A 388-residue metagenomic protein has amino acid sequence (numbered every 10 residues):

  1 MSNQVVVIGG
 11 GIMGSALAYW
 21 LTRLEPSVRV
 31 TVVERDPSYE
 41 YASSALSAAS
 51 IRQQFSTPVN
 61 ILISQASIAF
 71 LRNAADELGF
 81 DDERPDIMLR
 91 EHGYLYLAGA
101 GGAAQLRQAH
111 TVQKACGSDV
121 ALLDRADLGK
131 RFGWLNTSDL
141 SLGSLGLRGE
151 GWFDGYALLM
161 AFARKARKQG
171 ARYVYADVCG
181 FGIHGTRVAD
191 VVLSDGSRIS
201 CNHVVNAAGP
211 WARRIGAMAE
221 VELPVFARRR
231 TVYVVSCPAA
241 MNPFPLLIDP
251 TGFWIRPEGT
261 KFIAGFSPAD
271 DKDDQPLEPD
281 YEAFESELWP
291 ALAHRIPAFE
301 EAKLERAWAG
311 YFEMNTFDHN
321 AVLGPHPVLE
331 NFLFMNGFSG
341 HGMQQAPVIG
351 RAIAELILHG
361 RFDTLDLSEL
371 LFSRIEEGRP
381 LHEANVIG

Functional and structural regions predicted by a protein language model:
M1-M13, T31: Beta1/beta-strand and adjacent pyrophosphate-binding region of the FAD-binding site in flavoprotein oxidoreductases
T22-S44: Glycine-rich FAD pyrophosphate-binding loop
A49-R131, G252-W254, L292-A293: Dinucleotide-binding Rossmann-like beta1-alpha1 core, especially the glycine-rich loop that anchors the ADP
L97-Q169, V174-Y175, G180-R187, N315: Flavin (FAD/FMN) cofactor-binding and adjacent substrate-gating region of FAD-dependent oxidoreductase domains
G155, A293-G388: C-terminal catalytic lobe of FAD-dependent flavoproteins
G180-S200, V204: Conserved beta-strand-loop-beta-strand element in the redox core of flavoprotein oxidoreductases
S197-P243: Central helical "cap/lid" subdomain
E222, C237-F334: Active-site lid/adjacent beta-loop-alpha segment flanking the redox-cofactor pocket in flavoenzymes
